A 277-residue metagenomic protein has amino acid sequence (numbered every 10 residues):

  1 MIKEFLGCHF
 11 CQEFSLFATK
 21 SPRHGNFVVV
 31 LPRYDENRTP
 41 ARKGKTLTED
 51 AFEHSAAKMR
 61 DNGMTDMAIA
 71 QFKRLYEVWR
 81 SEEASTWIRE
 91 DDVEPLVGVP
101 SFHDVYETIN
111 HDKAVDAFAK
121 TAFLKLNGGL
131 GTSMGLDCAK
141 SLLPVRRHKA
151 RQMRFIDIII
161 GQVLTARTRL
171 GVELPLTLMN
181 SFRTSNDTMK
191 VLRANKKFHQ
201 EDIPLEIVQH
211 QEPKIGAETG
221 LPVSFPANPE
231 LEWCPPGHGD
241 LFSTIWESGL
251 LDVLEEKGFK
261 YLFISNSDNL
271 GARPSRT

Functional and structural regions predicted by a protein language model:
M1-I2, V28-V30, I215: Short hydrophobic transmembrane-like helices used for membrane targeting/insertion
C8-C11: Cysteine-centered motifs
E13, S21-V28: Intrinsically disordered, low-complexity segments enriched in serine/proline and basic residues
V30-Y106: Low-complexity, highly charged intrinsically disordered N-terminal segments that act as targeting/localization
V97-A122, S133-T277: Domain-scale recognition of functional cores that engage charged ligands
